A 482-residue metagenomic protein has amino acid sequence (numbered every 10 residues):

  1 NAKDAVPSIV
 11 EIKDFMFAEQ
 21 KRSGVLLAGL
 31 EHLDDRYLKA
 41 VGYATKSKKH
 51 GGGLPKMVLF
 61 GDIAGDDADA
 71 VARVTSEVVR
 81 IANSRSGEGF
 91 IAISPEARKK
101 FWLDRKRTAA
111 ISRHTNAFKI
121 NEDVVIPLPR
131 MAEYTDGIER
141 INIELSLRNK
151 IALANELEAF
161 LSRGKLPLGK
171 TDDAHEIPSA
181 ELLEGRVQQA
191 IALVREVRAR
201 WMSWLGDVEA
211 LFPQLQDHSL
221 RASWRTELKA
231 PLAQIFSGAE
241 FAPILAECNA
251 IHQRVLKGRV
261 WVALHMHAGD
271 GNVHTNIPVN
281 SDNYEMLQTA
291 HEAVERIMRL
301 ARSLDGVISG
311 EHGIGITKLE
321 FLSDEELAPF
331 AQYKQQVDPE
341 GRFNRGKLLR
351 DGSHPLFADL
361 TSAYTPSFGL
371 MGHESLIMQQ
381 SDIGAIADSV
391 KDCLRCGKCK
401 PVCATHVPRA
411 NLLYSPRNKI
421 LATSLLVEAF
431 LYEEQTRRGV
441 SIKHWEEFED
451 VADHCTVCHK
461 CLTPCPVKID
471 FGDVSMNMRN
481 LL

Functional and structural regions predicted by a protein language model:
N1-G397, P401-H406: Noncatalytic alpha-helical scaffold of FAD-dependent oxidoreductases
Q288, A363-V390, P401, H406-L482: Ferredoxin-type iron-sulfur electron-transfer modules in oxidoreductases and energy-metabolism complexes
